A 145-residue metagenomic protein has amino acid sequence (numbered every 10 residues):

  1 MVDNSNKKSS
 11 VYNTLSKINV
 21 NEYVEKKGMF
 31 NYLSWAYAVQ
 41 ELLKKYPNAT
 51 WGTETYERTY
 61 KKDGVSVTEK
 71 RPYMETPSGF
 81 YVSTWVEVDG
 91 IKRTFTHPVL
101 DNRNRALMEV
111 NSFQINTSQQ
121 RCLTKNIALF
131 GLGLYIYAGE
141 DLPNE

Functional and structural regions predicted by a protein language model:
V2-E145: Polyanion-binding surfaces on beta-sheet-dominated domains and ring/shell assemblies
